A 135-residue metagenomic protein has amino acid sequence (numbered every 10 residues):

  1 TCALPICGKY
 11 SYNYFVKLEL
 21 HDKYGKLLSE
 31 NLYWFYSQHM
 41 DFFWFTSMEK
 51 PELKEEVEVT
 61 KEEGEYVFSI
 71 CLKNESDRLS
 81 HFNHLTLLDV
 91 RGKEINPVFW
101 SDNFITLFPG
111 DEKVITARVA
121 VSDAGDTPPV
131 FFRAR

Functional and structural regions predicted by a protein language model:
T1-L4: Short, small-residue-biased leader/transition segments that mark boundaries at the very start of proteins
Y10-D22, A124-R135: Short, aromatic- and glycine-rich surface loops/edge beta-strands on solvent-exposed regions
G25-Q38: Edge beta-strands of extracellular beta-sandwich domains
F35-E65: Low-complexity, acidic Ser/Thr/Pro/Gly-rich terminal tails and inter-domain linkers that flank the onset of structured
P51, L87-F104: Short beta-strand and strand-turn-strand segments in soluble, beta-rich domains
G64-L79: Short beta-strand elements of extracellular/lumenal beta-sandwich folds
E75-I95, A134-R135: Short acidic, flexible loop segments centered on an aromatic residue
I105-E112: Short proline/glycine- and polar residue-rich coil/turn motifs
